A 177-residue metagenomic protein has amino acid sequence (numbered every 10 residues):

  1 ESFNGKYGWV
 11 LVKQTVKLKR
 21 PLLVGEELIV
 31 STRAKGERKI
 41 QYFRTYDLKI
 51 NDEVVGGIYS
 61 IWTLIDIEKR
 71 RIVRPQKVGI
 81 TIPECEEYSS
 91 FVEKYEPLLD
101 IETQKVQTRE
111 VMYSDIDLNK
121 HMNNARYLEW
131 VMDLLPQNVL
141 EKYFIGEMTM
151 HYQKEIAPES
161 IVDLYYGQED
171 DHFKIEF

Functional and structural regions predicted by a protein language model:
E1, I61-R70, P75-V78, P83-E141: Catalytic strand-loop segment that frames the active site of acyl-thioester-processing enzymes
E1-E27, L135: Hydrophobic, proline/glycine-rich low-complexity stretches
K6-G8, K13-T15, W62, Y113-D115 (+2 more regions): Generic secondary-structure boundary/loop-capping signal
Y7-W9, G25, K39, E102 (+2 more regions): Short coil/turn motifs at beta-sheet boundaries
K13, F43, V106, Y113 (+1 more regions): Short coil/loop residues immediately preceding or within conserved phosphate-binding loops of NTP-utilizing enzyme
T15-P97, Y152, I156-E159, G167-F177: HotDog/MaoC-like acyl-thioester-processing domains
H121-F177: Structured core of small recognition/catalytic domains
